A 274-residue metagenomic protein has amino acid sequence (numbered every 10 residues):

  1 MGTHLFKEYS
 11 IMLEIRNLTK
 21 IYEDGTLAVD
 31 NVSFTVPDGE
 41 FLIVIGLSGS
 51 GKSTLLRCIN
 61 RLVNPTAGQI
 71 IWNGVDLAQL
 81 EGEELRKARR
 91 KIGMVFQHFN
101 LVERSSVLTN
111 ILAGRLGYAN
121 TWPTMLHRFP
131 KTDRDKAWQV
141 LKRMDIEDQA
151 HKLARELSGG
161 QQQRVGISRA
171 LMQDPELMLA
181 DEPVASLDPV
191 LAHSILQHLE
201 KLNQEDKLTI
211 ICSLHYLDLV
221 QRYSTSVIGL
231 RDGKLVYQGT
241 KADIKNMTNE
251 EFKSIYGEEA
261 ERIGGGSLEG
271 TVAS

Functional and structural regions predicted by a protein language model:
N60: Helix-to-loop junction immediately C-terminal to a conserved catalytic motif
V75-D76, A119, T124-D148: Conserved ABC ATPase "signature" region
L153-L157, Q161: Conserved ABC ATPase signature
M178-D181: Catalytic Walker B motif of ABC-type/P-loop ATPase nucleotide-binding domains
P189-L191: Helix N-cap at the start of a conserved alpha-helix in ABC-type nucleotide-binding domains
L214-H215: H-loop/switch region of ABC-family ATPase nucleotide-binding domains
K253-S274: ABC ATPase nucleotide-binding domains
